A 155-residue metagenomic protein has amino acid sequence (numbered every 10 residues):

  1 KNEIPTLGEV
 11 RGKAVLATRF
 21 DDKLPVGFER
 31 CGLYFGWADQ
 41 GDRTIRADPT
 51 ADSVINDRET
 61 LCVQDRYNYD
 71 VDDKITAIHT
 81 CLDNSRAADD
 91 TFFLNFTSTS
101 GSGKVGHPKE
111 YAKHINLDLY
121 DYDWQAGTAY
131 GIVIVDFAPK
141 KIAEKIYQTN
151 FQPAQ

Functional and structural regions predicted by a protein language model:
K1-Q155: Catalytic cores of phosphodiester-bond hydrolases, prominently lipid phosphodiesterases
